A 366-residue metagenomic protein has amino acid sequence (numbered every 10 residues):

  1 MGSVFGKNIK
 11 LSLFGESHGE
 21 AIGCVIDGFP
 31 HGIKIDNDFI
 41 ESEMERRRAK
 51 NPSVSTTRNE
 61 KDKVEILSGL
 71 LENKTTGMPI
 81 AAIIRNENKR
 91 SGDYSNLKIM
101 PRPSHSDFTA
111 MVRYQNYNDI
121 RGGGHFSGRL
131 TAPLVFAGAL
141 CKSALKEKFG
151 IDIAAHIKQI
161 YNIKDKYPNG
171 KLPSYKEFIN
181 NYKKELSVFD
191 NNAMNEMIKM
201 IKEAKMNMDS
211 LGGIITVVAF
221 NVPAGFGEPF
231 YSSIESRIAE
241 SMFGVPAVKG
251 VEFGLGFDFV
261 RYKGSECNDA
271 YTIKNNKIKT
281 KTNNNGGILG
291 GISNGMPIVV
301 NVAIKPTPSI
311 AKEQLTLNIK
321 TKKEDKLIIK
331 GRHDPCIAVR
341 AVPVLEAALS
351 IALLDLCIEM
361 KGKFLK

Functional and structural regions predicted by a protein language model:
M1-R58: N-terminal, positively charged regions that mediate nucleic acid binding
K10, T307-K366: Internal helix-turn-beta structural module
K10-L13, D119-L130, A224-E228, N283-L289 (+1 more regions): A short glycine/serine-rich beta->alpha loop
F14-E20, M208-E324: Glycine-rich anion/phosphate-binding loop at the beta-strand->alpha-helix junction
E20-G32, R129-I151, S232-E240, M296-T307 (+1 more regions): Alpha-helical support elements that line or immediately flank enzyme active sites and cofactor-binding pockets
E43-P103, D107-T109: Glycine-rich, N-terminal phosphate-binding loop and its surrounding beta-alpha-beta segment
K98-G124, L315-H333: Short acidic, glycine/tyrosine-flanked loop/strand segments centered on an H-E-D-like triad
R113-G227: Glycine-rich, mobile lid/loop segments that gate access to catalytic sites or pores
